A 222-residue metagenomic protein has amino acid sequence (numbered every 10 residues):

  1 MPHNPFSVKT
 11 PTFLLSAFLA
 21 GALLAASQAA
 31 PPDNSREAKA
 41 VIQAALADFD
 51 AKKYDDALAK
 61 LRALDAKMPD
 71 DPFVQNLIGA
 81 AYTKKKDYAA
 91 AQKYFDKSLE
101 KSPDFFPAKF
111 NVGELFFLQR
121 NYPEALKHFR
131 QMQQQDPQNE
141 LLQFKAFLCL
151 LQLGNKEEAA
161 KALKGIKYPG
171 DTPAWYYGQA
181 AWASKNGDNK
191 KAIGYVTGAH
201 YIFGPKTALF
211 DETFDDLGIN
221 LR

Functional and structural regions predicted by a protein language model:
D50-A51, K84-K85, L118-Q119, Q152 (+1 more regions): Register position in tetratricopeptide repeats
A63-L64, K97-S98, Q131-M132, G165-I166 (+1 more regions): Canonical positions in the second alpha-helix
K67, K101-S102, Q134-Q135, I166-P169 (+1 more regions): Structural marker of alpha-solenoid helical repeat scaffolds
D71, F105, N139, T172-P173 (+1 more regions): Residue-level recognition of tetratricopeptide repeat
V74, A108, L142, W175-Y176 (+1 more regions): TPR alpha-solenoid repeat register
L77, N111, K145-A146, G178: Canonical tetratricopeptide repeat
W182-R222: Terminal, low-structured helical/coil segments at or just beyond the last alpha-helical repeat
